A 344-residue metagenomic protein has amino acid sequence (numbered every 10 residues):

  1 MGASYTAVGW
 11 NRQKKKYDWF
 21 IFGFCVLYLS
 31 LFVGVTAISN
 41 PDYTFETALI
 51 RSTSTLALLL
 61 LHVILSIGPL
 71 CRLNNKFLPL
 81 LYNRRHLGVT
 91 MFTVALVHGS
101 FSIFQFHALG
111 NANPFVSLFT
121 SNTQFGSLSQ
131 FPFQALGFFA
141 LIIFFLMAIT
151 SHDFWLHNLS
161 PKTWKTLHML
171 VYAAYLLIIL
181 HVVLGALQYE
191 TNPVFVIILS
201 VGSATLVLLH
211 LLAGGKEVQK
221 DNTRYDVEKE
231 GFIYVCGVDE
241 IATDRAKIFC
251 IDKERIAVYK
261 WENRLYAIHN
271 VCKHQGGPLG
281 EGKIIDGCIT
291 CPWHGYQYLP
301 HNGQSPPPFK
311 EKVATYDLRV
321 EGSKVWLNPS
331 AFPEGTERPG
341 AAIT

Functional and structural regions predicted by a protein language model:
M1-E228: Membrane-embedded alpha-helical bundles that constitute the cytochrome b-like, heme-associated redox core of multi-pass
L70-C71, I289, P308-K310: Short loop/turn motifs at secondary-structure junctions and domain boundaries
N83, K312-V313: Short coil-to-beta-strand transition motifs
G110-N111, I285-T290: Structured, soluble extracytoplasmic/luminal domains of envelope-associated proteins
L211-D286, A314-T344: N-terminal pre-ligand scaffold of iron-sulfur
C272, C291-H294: Short cysteine clusters
P278-I285, Q297-K310: Iron-sulfur (Fe-S) cluster-binding segments and ferredoxin-like electron-carrier domains, especially [2Fe-2S]
